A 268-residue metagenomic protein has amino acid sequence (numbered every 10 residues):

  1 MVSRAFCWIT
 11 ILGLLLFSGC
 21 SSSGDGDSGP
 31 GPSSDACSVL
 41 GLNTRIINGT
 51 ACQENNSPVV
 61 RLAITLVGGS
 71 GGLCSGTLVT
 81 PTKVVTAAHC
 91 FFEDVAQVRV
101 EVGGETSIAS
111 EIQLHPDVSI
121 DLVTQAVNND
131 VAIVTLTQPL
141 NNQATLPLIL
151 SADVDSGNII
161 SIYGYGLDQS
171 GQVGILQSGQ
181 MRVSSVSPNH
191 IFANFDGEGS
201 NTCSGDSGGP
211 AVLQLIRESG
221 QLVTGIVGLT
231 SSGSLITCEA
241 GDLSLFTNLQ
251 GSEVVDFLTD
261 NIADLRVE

Functional and structural regions predicted by a protein language model:
M1-I9: Bacterial N-terminal signal peptides that target proteins for export
L16-G19: C-terminal motif of bacterial Sec signal peptides marking the signal peptidase cleavage site
S21-G24, G29-L42, L73, T77-F91 (+3 more regions): C-terminal subregion of chymotrypsin/trypsin-like serine protease catalytic domains
V39-N55, G68, F92, A96-N142 (+3 more regions): Conserved catalytic-core segment of clan PA serine endopeptidases
E54-R61, N189-F192: Short, hydrophobic/aromatic-rich segments at coil-to-beta transitions
V59-P81: A conserved glycine-rich beta-strand in the N-terminal activation segment of trypsin-fold
L66-V67, H89-E93, E105, T137-N142 (+5 more regions): Acidic glycine-/aspartate-rich tracts in secreted/extracellular proteins
V127-N201, G205, G241-S244, G251-L258: Chymotrypsin/trypsin-fold serine protease catalytic domain
